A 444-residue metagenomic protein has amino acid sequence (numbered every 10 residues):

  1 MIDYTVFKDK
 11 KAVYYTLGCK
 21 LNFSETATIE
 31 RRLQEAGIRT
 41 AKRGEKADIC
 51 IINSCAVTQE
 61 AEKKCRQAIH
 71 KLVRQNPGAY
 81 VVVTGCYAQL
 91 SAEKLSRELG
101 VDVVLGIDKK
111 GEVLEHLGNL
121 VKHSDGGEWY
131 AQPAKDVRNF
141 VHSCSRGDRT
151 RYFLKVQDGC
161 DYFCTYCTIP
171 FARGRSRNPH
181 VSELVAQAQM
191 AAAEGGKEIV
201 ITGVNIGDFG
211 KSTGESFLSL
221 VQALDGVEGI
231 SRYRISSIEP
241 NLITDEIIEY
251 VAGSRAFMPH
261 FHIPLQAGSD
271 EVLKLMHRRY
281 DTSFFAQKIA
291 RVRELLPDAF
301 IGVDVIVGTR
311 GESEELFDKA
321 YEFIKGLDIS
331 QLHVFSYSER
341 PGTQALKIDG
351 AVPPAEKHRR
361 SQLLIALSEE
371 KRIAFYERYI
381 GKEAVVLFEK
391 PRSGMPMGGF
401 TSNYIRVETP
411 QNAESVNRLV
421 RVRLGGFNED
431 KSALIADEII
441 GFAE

Functional and structural regions predicted by a protein language model:
M1-D208, Q222, E246, F261 (+5 more regions): Proteins enriched for Cys/Gly/acidic motifs involved in redox and nucleic-acid/cofactor modification
N22, T58-A61, A88, P240 (+3 more regions): Alpha-helix N-cap/loop-to-helix initiation residues
V81-V82, L90-S91, L95, A193-E315: Conserved SAM/AdoMet-binding glycine-rich loop
G147-T150, C160-D161, F257, A267 (+5 more regions): Short flexible coil/turn linkers enriched for glycine and charged/polar residues that connect secondary-structure
I263, D304, I324, L332 (+3 more regions): Hydrophobic, well-ordered secondary-structure elements that form the walls of internal hydrophobic environments
E312, L327-I329: Contiguous mid-protein beta-loop-alpha structural module that forms a pocket-lining wall or clamp of enzyme active
S330, T343-K347: Short glycine-rich, low-complexity segments
K347-E444: Terminal RNA-binding accessory module
